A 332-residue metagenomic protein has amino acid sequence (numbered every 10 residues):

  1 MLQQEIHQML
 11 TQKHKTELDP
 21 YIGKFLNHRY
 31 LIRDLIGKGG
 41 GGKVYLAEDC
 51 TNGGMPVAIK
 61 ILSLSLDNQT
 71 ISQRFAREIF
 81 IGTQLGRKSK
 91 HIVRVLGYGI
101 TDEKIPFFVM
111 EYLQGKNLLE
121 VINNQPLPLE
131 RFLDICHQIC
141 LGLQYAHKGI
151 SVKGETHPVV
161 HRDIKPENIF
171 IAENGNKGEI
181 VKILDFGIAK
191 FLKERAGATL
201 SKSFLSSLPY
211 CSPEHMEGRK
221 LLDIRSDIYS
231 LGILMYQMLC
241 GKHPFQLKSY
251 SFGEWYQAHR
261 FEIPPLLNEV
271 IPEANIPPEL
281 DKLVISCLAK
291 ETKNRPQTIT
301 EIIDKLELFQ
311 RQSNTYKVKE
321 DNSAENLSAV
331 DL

Functional and structural regions predicted by a protein language model:
K43: Conserved N-lobe ATP-binding subsite of Hanks-type protein kinase domains, especially the beta3 VAIK lysine
S63-G86: AlphaC helix of the eukaryotic protein kinase fold
R94-P106: Short beta-strand micro-motifs within the conserved protein kinase catalytic domain, predominantly in the N-lobe
E103-N117, V121: Conserved short submotifs of the Hanks-type protein kinase catalytic core that shape the nucleotide-binding pocket
L141-V159: Protein kinase catalytic-loop region centered on the HRD/HxD motif
P209-V318: C-terminal lobe helix-coil module of Hanks-type protein kinase domains
